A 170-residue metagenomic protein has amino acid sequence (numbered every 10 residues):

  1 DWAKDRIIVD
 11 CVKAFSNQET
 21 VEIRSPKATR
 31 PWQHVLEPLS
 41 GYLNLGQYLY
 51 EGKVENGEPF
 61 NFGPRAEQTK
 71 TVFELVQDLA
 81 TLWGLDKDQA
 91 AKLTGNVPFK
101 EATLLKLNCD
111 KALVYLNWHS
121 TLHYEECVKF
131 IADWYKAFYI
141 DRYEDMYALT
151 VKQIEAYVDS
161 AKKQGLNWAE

Functional and structural regions predicted by a protein language model:
D1-K53, R65-W83: NAD(P)-dependent short-chain dehydrogenase/reductase
V21, G52, D86-Q89, F138-M146: Short, polar/charged, Gly/Pro-enriched helix-capping and turn/loop motifs at alpha-helix termini and inter-helix linkers
T29, H119-T121: Donor nucleotide-sugar recognition loop
V35, Y42, P59, V97-H119 (+3 more regions): Conserved C-terminal active-site "lid" loop/helix of NAD(P)H-dependent oxidoreductases that clamps the redox cofactor
P38-Y42, F62, V72-L75, A112 (+1 more regions): Non-catalytic, hydrophobic alpha-helical segments
G57-F60, K70-F73, G84-L104, M146-E155 (+1 more regions): C-terminal "lid/loop" region of Rossmann-like NAD(P)-dependent oxidoreductases
Y124-E170: Amphipathic terminal alpha-helices
